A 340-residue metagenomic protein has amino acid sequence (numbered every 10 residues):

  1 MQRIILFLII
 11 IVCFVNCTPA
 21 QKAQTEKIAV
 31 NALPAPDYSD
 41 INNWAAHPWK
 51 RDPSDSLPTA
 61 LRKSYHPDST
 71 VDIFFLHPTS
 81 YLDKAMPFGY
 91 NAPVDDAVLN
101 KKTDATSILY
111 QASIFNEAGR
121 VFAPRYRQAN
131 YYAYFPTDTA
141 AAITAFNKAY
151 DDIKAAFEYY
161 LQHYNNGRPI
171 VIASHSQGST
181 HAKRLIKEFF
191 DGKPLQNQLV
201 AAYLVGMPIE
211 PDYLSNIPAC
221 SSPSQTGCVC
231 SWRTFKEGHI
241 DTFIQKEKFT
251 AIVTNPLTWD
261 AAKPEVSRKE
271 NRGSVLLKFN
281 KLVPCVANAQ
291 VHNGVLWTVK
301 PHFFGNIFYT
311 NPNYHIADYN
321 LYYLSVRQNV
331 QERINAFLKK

Functional and structural regions predicted by a protein language model:
M1-A23: Bacterial Sec-dependent N-terminal signal peptides
C17-D104, I108: Flexible, membrane-associating and regulatory peripheral segments of lipid-active enzymes
E26-I28, L33, P78-R168, F303-K340: Active-site catalytic motif of lipid deacylating hydrolases and related acyltransferases
S69-V71, E117-V121, N166-P169, Q196-V200: Loop/turn elements at helix/coil->beta-strand transitions in domains of secreted/extracellular proteins
D72-L76, F122-R125, V171, A201-L204 (+1 more regions): Structural recognition of the beta-strand scaffold that forms the well-ordered cores of secreted hydrolase catalytic
A149, K154-N166, E188-Y323, R327-A336 (+1 more regions): Surface cap/lid and interfacial helix-loop subdomains adjacent to catalytic sites that gate substrate access
S174-A182: Gly/Ala-rich beta-loop-alpha elbow adjacent to hydrolase catalytic centers
